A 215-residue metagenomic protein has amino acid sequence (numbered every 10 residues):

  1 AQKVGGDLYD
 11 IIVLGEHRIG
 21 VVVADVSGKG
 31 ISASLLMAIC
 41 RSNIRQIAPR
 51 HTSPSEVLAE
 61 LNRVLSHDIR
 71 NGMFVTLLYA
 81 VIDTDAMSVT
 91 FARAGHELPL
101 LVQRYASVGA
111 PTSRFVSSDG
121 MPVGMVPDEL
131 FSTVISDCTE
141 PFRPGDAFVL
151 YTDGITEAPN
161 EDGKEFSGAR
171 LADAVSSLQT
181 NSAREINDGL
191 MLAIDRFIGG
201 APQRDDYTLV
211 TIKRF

Functional and structural regions predicted by a protein language model:
K3-S27, I31-M37, S42-F215: Conserved subregion of the PPM/PP2C metallophosphatase catalytic domain
